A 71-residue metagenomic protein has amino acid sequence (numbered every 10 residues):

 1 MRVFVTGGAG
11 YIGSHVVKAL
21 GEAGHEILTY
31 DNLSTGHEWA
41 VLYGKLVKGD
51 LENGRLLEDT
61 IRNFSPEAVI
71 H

Functional and structural regions predicted by a protein language model:
M1-H71: N-terminal Rossmann-like NAD(P)+-binding domain of SDR-like oxidoreductases, especially those catalyzing
